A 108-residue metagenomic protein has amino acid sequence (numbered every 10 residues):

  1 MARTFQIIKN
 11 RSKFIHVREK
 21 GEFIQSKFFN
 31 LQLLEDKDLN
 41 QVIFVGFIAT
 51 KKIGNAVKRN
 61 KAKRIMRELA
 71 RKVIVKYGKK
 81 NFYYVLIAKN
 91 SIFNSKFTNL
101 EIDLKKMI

Functional and structural regions predicted by a protein language model:
M1-I108: Positively charged, solvent-exposed patches that mediate nucleic-acid binding
